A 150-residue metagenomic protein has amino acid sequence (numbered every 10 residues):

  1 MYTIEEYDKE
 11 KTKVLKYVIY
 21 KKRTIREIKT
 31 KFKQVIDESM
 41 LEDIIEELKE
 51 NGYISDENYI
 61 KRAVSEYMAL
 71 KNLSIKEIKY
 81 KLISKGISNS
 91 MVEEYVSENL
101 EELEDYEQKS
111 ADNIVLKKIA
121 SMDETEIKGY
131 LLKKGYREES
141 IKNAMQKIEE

Functional and structural regions predicted by a protein language model:
M1-E150: An alpha-helical, amphipathic repeat domain used for nucleic-acid recognition, typified by the mTERF helical solenoid
